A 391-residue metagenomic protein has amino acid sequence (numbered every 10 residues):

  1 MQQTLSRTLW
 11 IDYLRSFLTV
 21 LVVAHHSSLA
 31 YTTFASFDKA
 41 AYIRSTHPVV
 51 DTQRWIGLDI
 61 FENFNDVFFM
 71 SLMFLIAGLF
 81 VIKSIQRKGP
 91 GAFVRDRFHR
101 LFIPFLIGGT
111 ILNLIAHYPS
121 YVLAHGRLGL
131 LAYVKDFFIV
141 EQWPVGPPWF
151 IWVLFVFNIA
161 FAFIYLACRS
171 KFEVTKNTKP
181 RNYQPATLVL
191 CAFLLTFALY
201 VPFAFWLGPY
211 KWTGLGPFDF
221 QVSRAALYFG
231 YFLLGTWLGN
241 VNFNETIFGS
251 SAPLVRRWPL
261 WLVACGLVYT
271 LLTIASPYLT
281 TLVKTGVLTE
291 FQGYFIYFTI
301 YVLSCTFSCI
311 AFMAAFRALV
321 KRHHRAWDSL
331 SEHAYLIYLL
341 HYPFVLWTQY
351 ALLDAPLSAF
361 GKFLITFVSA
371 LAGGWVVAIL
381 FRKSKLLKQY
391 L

Functional and structural regions predicted by a protein language model:
M1-L391: Alpha-helical transmembrane segments and their immediate juxtamembrane cytosolic regions
